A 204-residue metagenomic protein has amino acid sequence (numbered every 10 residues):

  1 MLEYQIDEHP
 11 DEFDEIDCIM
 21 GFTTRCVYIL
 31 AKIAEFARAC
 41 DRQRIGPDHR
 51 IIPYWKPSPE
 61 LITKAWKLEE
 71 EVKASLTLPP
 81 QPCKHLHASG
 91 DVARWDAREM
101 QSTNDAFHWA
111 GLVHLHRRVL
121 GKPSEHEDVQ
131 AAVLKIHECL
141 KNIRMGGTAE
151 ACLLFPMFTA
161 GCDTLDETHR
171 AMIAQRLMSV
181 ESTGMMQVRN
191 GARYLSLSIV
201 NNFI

Functional and structural regions predicted by a protein language model:
M1-T148, C162-A174: Cytosolic regulatory protein-protein interaction regions
P82, L177-I204: Intrinsically disordered, low-complexity regulatory regions with latent secondary structure
T148-C152, G184-M185: Short coil/turn motifs that N-cap or connect alpha-helices
A151-F158, G191-L195: Amphipathic alpha-helical elements of HEAT/ARM-like alpha-solenoid repeat scaffolds that form extended
